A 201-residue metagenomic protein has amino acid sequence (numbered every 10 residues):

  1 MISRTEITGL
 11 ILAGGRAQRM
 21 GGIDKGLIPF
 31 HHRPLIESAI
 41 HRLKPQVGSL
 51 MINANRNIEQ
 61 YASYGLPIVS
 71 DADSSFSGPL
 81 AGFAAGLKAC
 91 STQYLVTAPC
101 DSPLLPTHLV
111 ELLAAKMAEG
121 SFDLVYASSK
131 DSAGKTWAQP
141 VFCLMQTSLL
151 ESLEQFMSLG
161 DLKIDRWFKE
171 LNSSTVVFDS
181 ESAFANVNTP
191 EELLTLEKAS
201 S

Functional and structural regions predicted by a protein language model:
I2-D161, R166-A185, P190-T195, S200: Nucleotide and nucleotide-moiety/phosphate-recognizing core
